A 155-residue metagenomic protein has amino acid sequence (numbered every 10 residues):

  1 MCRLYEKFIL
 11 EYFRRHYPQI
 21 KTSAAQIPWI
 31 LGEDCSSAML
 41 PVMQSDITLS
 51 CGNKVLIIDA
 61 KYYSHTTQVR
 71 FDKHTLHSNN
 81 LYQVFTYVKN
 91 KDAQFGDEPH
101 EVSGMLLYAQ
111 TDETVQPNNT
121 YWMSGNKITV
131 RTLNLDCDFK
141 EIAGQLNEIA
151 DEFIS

Functional and structural regions predicted by a protein language model:
C2-S155: Catalytic core segments in nucleotide and nucleic-acid processing enzymes
